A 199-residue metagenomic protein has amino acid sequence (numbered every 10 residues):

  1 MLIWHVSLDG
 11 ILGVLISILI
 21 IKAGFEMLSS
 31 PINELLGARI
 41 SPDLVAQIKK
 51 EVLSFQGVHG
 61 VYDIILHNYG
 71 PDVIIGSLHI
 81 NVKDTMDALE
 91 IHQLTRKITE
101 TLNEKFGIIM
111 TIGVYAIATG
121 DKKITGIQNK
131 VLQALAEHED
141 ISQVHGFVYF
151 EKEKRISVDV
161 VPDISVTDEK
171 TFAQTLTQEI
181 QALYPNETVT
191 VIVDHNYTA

Functional and structural regions predicted by a protein language model:
M1-A199: Alpha-helical transmembrane segments and adjacent TM-loop junctions that form the membrane-embedded core of multi-pass
